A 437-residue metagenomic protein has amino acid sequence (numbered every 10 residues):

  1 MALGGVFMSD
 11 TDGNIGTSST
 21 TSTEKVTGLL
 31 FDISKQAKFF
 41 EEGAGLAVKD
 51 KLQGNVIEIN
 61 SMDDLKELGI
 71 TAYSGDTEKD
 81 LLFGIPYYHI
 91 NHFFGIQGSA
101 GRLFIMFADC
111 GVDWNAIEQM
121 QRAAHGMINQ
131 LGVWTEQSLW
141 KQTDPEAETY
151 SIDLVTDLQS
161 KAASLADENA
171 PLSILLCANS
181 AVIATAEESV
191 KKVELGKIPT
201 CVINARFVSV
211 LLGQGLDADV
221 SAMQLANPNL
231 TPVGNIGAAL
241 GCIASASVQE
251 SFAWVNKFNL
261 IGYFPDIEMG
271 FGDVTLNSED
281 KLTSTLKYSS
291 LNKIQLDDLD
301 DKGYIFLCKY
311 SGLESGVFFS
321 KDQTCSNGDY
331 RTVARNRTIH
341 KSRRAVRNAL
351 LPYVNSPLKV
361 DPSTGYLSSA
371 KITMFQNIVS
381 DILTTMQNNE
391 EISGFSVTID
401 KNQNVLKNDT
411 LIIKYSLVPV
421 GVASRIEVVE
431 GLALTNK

Functional and structural regions predicted by a protein language model:
M1-R206: Small-residue-rich
T21-S22, L211-L216, N402-D409: Short, ordered beta-strand-loop transition motifs
L68, F93, A345, A349 (+1 more regions): Residues that form generic nucleotide/phosphate-binding pockets
I85-P86, T338, F375, L411: Alpha-helical structural motif
L103, A108, I392-K437: Compositionally biased, low-complexity/repeat regions
A170-A253, F258-F264: Long, hydrophobic alpha/beta structural blocks
A244-K371, K414-K437: Long, contiguous, structured domain-core segments that constitute the functional module of a protein
V360, T364-S416: C-terminal structured domain segments
